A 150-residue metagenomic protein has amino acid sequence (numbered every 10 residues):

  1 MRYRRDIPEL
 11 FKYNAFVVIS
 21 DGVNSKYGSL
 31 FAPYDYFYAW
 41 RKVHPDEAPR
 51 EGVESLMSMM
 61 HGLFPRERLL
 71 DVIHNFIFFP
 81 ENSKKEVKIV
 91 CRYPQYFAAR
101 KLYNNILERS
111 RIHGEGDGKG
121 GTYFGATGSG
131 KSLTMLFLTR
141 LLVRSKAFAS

Functional and structural regions predicted by a protein language model:
M1-S150: ATP-dependent helicase/translocase motor core
